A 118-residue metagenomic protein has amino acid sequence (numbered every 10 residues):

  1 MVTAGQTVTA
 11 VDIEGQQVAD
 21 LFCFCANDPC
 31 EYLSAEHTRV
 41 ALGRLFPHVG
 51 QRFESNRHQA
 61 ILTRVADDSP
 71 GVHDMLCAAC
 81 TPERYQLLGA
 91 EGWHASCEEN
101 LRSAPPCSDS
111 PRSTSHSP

Functional and structural regions predicted by a protein language model:
M1-P118: Acidic, Ser/Thr/Pro
